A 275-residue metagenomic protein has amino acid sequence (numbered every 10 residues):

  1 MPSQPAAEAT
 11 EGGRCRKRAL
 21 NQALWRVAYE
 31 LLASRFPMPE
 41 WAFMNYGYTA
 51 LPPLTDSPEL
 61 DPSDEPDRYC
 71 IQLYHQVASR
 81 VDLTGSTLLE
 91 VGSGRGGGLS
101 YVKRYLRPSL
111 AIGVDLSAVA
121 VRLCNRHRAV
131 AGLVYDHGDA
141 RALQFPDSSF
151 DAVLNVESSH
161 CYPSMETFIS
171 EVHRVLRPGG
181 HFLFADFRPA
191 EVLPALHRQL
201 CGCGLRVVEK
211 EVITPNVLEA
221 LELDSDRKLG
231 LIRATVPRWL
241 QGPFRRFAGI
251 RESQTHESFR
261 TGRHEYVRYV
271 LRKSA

Functional and structural regions predicted by a protein language model:
P2-F43: N-terminal auxiliary segments of SAM/dcSAM-dependent transferases
R35-W41, Y46, E59-Y74: Conserved SAM-binding loop and adjacent beta-strand
P52, D67-T84: Conserved alpha-helix/loop element of class I SAM-dependent methyltransferases that forms part of the SAM/SAH-binding
L89, R95-A142: Class I SAM-dependent methyltransferase SAM/SAH-binding core
R141-V153: A short acidic, Gly/Pro-enriched loop at the edge of an enzyme's catalytic core that lines a small-molecule cofactor
E166-P178: A short glycine-rich, Lys/Arg-flanked "PGG" loop and its adjoining helix->strand segment in the class I
G180-D186: Conserved beta-strand signature within the Rossmann-like core of class I S-adenosyl-L-methionine
P215-A275: Conserved Class I S-adenosyl-L-methionine
